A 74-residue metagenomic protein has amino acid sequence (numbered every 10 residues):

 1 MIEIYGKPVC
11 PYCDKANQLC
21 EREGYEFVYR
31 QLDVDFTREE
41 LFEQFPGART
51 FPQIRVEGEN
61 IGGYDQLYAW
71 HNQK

Functional and structural regions predicted by a protein language model:
M1-E26: Local sequence-structure signature of Cys/Sec-based thiol-disulfide redox active-site neighborhoods
K7, L32, G58: Conserved residues at beta->alpha junctions
P11, F36, G62: Short alpha-helical
D14, E39, A69: Alpha-helical elements of the RecA-like P-loop NTPase motor core of helicases
F27-Y29, N60: Conserved beta-strand scaffold positions in the cores of enzyme catalytic domains, especially in NTP/NDP-utilizing
Q31-A48, Q73: Thioredoxin-like thiol-disulfide oxidoreductase module
F45-R55, Y64-D65: Structural micro-motif
V56-K74: Non-catalytic, surface beta->alpha helical segment in thiol-disulfide oxidoreductase systems
